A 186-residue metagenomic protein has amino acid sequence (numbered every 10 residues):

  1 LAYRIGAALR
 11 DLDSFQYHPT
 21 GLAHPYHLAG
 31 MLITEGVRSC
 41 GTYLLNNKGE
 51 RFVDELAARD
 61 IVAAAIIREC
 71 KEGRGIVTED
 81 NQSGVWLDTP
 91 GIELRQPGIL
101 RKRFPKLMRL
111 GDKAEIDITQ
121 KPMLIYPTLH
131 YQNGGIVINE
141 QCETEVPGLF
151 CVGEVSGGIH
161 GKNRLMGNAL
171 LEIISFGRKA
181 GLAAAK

Functional and structural regions predicted by a protein language model:
L1-I5, G98, G158-A184: A conserved FAD-binding loop/helix module that cradles the flavin
A7-D117, K121, A183-A184: An anion/pyrophosphate-binding glycine-rich loop and adjacent beta-alpha core in soluble alpha-beta enzymes
G21-Y26, Y131-N133, N163: Short secondary-structure transition/capping segments
V37-S39, H130-Q132, M166-G167: Short, small/polar residue-rich loop motifs at catalytic or cofactor-binding pockets
K106-V146: FAD/FMN-dependent oxidoreductases across multiple families
Q141-L165: Short FAD-binding loop at a beta-strand-to-alpha-helix junction that anchors the flavin cofactor in diverse
